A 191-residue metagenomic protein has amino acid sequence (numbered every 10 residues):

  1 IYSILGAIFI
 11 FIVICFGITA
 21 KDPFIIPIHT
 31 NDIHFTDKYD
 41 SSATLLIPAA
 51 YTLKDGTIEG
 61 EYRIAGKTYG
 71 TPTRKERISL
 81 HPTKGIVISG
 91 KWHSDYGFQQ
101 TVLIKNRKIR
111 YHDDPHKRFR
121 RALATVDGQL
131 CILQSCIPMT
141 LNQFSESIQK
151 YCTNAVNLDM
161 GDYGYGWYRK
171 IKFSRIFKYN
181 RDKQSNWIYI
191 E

Functional and structural regions predicted by a protein language model:
Y2-E191: Gly/Ser/Thr/Pro-rich low-complexity, intrinsically disordered segments
